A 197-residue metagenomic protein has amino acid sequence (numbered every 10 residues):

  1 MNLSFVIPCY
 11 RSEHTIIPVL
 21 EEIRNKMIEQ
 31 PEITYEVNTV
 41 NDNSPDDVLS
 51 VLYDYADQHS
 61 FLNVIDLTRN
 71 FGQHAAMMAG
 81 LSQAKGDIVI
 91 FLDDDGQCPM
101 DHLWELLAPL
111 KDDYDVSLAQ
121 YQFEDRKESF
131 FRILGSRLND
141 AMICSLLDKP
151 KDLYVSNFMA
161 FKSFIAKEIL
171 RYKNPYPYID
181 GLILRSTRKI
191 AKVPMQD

Functional and structural regions predicted by a protein language model:
N2-S4, E36: Cell-envelope/extracellular polymer assembly enzymes that use nucleotide-activated donors
S12-I16, S44, P99: Donor nucleotide-sugar binding loop of glycosyltransferases
S12-I28: Short, well-formed alpha-helical segments that are part of the catalytic scaffolds of diverse glycosyltransferases
P31-N43, I65-D66: Short beta-strand/loop segment that forms part of the nucleotide-sugar
N41-S50, G96-Q97: A conserved acidic beta->alpha catalytic loop
L67-R69, Q73-Q83, M100-P177: Acceptor/aglycone-binding surface of glycosyltransferases and processive sugar-polymer synthases
V89: Short aromatic/hydrophobic "clamp" motif used to bind/position activated sugar donors
R171-Y176, G181-D197: Catalytic donor-sugar/metal-binding loop of nucleotide-sugar-dependent glycosyltransferases
